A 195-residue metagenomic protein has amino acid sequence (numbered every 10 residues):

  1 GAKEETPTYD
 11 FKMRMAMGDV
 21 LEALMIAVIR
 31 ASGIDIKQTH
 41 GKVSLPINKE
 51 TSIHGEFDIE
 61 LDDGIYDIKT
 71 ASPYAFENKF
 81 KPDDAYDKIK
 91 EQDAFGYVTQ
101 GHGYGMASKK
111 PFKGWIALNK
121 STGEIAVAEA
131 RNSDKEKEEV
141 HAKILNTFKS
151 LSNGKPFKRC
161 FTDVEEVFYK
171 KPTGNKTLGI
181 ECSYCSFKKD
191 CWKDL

Functional and structural regions predicted by a protein language model:
G1-I65, S72-D83, D87-K88: Metal-dependent nuclease catalytic cores that hydrolyze phosphodiester bonds in DNA/RNA, characterized by
V20, L24, H54, G96-G103 (+1 more regions): Short, well-structured alpha-helical interface segments that form or flank functional binding sites
G55-F57, G64, T99-H102, P111-G114: Generic beta-strand structural signal
I65-Y66, I125: Hydrophobic residues embedded in beta-strands of well-ordered beta-sheets
K69-P73, L118-K120: An acidic- and aromatic-residue-enriched active-site/binding cleft used to recognize and process polar
D84-V98: A short acidic, glycine-rich active-site loop that binds or catalyzes chemistry on phosphate/adenosine moieties
E91-D93, G103-L195: Metal-dependent nuclease catalytic regions and adjoining charged, substrate-binding loops involved in nucleic-acid end
